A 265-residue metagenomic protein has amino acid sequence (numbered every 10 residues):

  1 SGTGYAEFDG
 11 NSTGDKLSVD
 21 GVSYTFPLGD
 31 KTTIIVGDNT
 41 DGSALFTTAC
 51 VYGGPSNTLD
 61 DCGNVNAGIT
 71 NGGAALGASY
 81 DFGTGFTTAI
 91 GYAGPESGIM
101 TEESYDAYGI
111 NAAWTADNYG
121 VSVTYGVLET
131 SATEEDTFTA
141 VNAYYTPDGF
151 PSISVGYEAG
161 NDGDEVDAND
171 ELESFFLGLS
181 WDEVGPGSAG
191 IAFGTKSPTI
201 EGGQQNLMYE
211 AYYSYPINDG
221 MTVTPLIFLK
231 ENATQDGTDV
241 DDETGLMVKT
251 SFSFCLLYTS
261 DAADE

Functional and structural regions predicted by a protein language model:
S1-P95, A113-D117, N169, F175-T199: Outer membrane beta-barrel
S18-V22, G72-L76, D106-I110, T137-V141 (+4 more regions): Hydrophobic, lipid-facing positions within transmembrane beta-strands of outer-membrane proteins
G37-N39, A89-A93, S122-G126, S154-E158 (+3 more regions): Transmembrane beta-strands of outer-membrane beta-barrel proteins
D41-L45, P95-S97, L128-T130, G160-D162 (+2 more regions): Structural signature of outer-membrane beta-barrel domains
T84-G85, E103-A107, N111-M208: Detector for outer-membrane/organellar transmembrane beta-barrel domains, recognizing the amphipathic beta-strand
L207-D236, V240-D242: Internal helix-turn-beta structural module
D242-L257: Outer-membrane beta-barrel "beta-signal"
Y258-A263: Conserved small/polar residues in nucleotide/adenosyl-binding loops
